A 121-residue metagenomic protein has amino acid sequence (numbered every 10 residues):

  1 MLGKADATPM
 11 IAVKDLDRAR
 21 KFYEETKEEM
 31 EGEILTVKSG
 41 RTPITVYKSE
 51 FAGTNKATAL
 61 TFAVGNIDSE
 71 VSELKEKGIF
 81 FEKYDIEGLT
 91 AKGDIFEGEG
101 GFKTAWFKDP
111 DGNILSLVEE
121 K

Functional and structural regions predicted by a protein language model:
M1, K27-E28, L35-T36, E50-A52 (+2 more regions): Short secondary-structure boundary/capping segments
M1-L2, F62, V71-K121: Vicinal oxygen chelate
G3-K4, M10-I44: Core segments of cupin and vicinal oxygen chelate
D6-D15, L35-K38, F51-F80, K103-K108: Vicinal oxygen chelate
S39-R41, E50, D85: Short, small-residue-rich loop/turn micro-motifs
I44-V46, L117: Broad, structure-driven detector of short, well-ordered beta-strand segments within folded domains
V46-S49, K92: A generic local structural motif
